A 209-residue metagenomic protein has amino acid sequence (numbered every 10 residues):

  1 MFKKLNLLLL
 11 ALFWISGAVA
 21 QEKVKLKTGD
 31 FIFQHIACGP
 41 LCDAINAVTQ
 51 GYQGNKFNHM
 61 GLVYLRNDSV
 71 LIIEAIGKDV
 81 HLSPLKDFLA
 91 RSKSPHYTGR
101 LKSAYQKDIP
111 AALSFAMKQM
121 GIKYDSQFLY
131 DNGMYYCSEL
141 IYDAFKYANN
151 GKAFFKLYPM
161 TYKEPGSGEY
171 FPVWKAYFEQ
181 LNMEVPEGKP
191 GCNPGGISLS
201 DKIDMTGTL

Functional and structural regions predicted by a protein language model:
M1-V24: Bacterial Sec-dependent N-terminal signal peptides
A20-L209: Cysteine-nucleophile amide-bond enzymes
